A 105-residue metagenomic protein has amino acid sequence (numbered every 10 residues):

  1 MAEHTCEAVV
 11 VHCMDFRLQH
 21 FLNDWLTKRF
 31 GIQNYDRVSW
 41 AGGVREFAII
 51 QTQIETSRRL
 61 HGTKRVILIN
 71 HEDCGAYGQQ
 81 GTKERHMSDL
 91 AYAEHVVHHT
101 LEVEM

Functional and structural regions predicted by a protein language model:
M1-A8, C13-F16, F21, K28 (+4 more regions): Divalent-metal-activated hydrolytic enzyme cores
R37-S39: Terminal domain-initiation and capping elements
I67-N70: Active-site neighborhood of phospho(di)ester-bond hydrolases with catalytic His/Asp-centered motifs
